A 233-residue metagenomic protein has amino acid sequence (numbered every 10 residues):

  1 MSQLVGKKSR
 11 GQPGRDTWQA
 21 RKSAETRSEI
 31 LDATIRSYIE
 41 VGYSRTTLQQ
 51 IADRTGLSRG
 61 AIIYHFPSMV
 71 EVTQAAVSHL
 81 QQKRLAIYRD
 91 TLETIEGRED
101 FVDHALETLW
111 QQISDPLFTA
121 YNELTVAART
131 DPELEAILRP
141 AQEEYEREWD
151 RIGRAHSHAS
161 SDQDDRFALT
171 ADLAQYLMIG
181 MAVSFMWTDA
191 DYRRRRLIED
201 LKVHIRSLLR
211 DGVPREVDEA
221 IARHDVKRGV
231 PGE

Functional and structural regions predicted by a protein language model:
M1-E25, W187, V213-E233: N-terminal intrinsically disordered/low-complexity leader segments
G11-Q12, E29, S44, L48 (+7 more regions): Feature detects amphipathic, helix-rich regulatory segments
E29, A33-E40, I87-T91, A120-L124 (+1 more regions): Solvent-exposed, amphipathic alpha-helical segments
E29, A33-E71, A75: Helix-turn-helix
E71, A75, A86-F118, D164-A174: Hydrophobic alpha-helical connector segments
S78-K83: Short, basic, alpha-helical segments at the C-terminal edge of helix-turn-helix-like DNA-binding modules
R84-L92, Q111-N122, P132-H158, L169 (+1 more regions): Amphipathic alpha-helical packing segments from all-alpha helical-bundle domains
E135-R139, H156-G232: Hydrophobic/aromatic-rich alpha-helical bundle segments in the mid-to-C-terminal region
